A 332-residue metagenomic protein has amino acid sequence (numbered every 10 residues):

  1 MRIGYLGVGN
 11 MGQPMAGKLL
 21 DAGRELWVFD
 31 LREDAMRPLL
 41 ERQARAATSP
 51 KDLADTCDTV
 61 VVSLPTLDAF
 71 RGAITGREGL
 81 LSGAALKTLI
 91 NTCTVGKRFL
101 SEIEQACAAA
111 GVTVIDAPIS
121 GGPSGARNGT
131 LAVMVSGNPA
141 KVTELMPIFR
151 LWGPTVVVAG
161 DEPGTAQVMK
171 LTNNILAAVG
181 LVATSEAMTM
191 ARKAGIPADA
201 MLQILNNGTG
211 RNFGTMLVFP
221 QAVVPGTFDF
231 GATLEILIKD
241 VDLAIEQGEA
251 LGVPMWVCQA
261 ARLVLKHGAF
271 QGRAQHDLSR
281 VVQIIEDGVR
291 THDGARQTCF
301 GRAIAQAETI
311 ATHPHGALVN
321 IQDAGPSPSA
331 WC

Functional and structural regions predicted by a protein language model:
M1-S63, K87-T88, C93, P123: NAD(P)+-binding Rossmann beta1-loop-alpha1 motif at the extreme N-terminus of oxidoreductases
P50-T113: Rossmann-fold NAD(P) dinucleotide-binding segment
T94-N174: Rossmann-fold dinucleotide-binding core
P163-G288: Helical "substrate-binding/catalytic lid" subdomain of Rossmann-like NAD(P)-dependent dehydrogenases/reductases
F270-G316, W331-C332: NAD(P)-dependent dehydrogenase/reductase Rossmann-like domain
I321-D323: Alpha-helix boundary/capping motif
P326-S329: Short, intrinsically disordered C-terminal tails of secreted or membrane-associated proteins
